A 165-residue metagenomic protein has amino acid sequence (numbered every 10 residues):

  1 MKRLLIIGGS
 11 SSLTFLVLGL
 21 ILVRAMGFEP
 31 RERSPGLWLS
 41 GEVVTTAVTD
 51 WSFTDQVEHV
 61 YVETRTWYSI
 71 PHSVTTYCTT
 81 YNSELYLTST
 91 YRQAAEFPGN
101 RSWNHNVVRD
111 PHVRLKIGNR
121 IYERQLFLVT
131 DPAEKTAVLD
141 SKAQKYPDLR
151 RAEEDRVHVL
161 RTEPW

Functional and structural regions predicted by a protein language model:
M1-R3: Positively charged n-region of N-terminal signal peptides that target proteins for export
I6-R24: Hydrophobic membrane-insertion alpha-helices, especially the h-region of bacterial N-terminal signal peptides
T14, T49, H158: Portal/gating segments that form or line small-molecule/metal binding sites
L18-I21, G41-F53, T75-T90: Charged, low-complexity, helix/coiled-coil-prone segments
R24-P71: Short, conserved active-site entrance elements at the starts or edges of catalytic domains
T45-A47, V60-E63, S89, F97-G99 (+1 more regions): Short secondary-structure boundary micro-motifs
V57-A95, Q125: Short beta-strand segments
R92-W165: Short, structured beta-strand-loop surface elements
